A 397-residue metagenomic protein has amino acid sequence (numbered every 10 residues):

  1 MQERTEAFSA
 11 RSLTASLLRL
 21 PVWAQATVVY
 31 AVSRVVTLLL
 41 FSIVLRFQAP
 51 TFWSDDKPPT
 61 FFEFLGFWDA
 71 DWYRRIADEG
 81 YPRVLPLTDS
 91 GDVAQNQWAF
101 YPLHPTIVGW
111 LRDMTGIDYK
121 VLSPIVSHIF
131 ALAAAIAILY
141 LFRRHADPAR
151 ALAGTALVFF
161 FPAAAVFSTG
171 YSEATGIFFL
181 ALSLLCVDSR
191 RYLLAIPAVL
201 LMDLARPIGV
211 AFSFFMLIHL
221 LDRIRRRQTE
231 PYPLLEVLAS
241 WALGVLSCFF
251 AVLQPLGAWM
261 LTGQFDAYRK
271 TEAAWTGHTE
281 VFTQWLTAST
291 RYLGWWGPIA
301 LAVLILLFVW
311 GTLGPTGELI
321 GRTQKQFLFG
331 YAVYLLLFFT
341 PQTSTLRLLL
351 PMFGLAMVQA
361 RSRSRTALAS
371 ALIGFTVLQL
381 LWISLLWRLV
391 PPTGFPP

Functional and structural regions predicted by a protein language model:
V36-A49, S213-E318, R322-L328: Membrane-lumen/periplasm interface segments of specific transmembrane helices in polyprenyl phosphate-linked
W53-T60, L65-V93: Extracytosolic helix-loop segments that constitute the early lumenal/periplasmic catalytic or substrate-binding loops
D92-W98, P102, T106, M114-A133 (+1 more regions): Loop-to-helix entry region of an early transmembrane alpha helix in multi-pass inner-membrane enzymes
G109-W110, L122-H145, V309-G314: Transmembrane-helix motifs of polytopic, lipid-linked glycan transferases
D118-V121, L139-F160, F178, Q326-L328: Transmembrane-helix signature of polytopic, membrane-embedded enzymes that assemble or transfer cell-envelope glycans
A146-P148, S183-L194, R363: Membrane-interface transmembrane helices that cradle and orient dolichyl/undecaprenyl
T169-T175, T345: Short acidic/glycine- and proline-prone juxtamembrane loop motifs at membrane-interface regions of multi-pass membrane
L180-L185, L193-L220, L246-F250, V333-Y334: Membrane-interface alpha helices of multi-pass inner-membrane proteins
